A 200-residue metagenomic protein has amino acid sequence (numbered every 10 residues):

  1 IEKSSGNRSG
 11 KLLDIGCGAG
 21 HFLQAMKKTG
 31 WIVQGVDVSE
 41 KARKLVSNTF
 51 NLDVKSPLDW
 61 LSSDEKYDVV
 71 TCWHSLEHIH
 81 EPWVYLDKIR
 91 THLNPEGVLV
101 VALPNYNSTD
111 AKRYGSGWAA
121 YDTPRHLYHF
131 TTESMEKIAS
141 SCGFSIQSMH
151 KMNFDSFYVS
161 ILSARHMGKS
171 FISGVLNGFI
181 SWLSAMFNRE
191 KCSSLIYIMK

Functional and structural regions predicted by a protein language model:
I1-Y114, L127-F144, F154, S194-K200: Conserved SAM-binding loop
N7, D122, E190-C192: A generic fold-level signal
A25-K27, V100-V101, A119, M167-S173: N-terminal start-of-chain detector that recognizes signal peptides and the immediate post-cleavage beginning
V54, A120-Y121, M149: Short hydrophobic/aromatic-enriched beta-strand-loop microsegments
Y114-T123, L162-K169: Short glycine/proline- and charge-enriched loop/turn segments that cap or connect secondary-structure elements
Q147-K200: A C-terminal cap/extension of S-adenosyl-L-methionine-dependent methyltransferases that defines the acceptor-substrate
